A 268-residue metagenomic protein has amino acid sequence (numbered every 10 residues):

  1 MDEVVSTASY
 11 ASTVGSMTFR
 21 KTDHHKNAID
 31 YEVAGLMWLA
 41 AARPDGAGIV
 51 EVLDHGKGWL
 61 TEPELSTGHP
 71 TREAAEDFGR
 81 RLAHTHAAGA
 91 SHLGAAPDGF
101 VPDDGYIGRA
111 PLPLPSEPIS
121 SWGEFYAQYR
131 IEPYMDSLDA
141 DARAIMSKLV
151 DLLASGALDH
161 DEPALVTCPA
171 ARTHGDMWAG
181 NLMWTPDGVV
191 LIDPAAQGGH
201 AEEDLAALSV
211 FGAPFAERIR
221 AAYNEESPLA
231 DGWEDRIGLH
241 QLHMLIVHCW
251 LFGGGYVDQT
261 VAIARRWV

Functional and structural regions predicted by a protein language model:
M1-G15: ATP-binding glycine-rich phosphate-binding loop
S12-S121: ATP-binding pocket architecture of kinase catalytic cores
H25-K26, H55-W59, S66-G68, I131 (+3 more regions): Short, solvent-exposed loop/turn segments at secondary-structure junctions
K57, P186-G188, L242: Short strand-connecting beta-turns/loops that link adjacent beta-strands
A90-R172: An alpha-helical support segment within catalytic cores of ATP-dependent transferases
P115-A127, V166-R172, A179-D235, G254: Active-site Asp-x-Gly
G238-I246: Hydrophobic alpha-helical segments that form the core of small-molecule binding pockets and/or dimer interfaces
H248-V268: ATP/Mg2+ or Mg2+-diphosphate-binding catalytic cores that bind nucleotide phosphates or diphosphates via glycine-rich
